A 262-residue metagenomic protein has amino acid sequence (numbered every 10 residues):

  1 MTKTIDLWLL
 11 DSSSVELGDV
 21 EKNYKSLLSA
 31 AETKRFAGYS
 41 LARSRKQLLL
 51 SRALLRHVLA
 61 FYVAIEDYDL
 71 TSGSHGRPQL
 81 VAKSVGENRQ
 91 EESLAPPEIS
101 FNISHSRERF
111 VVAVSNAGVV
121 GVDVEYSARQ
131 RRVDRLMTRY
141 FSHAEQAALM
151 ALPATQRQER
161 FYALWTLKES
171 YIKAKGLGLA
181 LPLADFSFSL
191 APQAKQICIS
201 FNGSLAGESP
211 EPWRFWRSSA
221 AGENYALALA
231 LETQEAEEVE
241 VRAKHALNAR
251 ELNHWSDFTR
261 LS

Functional and structural regions predicted by a protein language model:
M1-S262: Core catalytic alpha/beta fold that binds nucleotide/phospho-ligands
